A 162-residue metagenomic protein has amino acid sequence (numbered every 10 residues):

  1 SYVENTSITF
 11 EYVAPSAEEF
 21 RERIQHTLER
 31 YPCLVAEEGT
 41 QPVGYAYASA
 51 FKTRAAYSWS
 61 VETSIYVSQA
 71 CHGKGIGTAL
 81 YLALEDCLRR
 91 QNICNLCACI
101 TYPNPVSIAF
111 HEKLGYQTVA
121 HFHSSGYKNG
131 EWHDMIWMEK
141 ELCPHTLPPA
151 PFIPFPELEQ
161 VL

Functional and structural regions predicted by a protein language model:
S1-V13, A17-R21, T146-L162: A short, well-structured alpha-helix characteristic of acyl/acetyltransferase catalytic modules
S1-Y2, C87-Q91: Short alpha-helical functional segments enriched in proximate histidine and acidic residues
Y12-A70, Y81-L82, E141-L142: Acetyl-CoA-dependent GNAT
Y47, C97-I100, E112, Q117-D134 (+1 more regions): Conserved catalytic-core motifs of GNAT/GCN5-like acyltransferases
T63-I65, L96-C99: Conserved hydrophobic beta-strand within the GNAT/NAT acetyltransferase core sheet that lines the active-site cleft
V67, G73-C87, N95, V106-K113: Conserved acetyl-CoA-binding loop-helix of GNAT-fold acetyltransferases
S124-L162: C-terminal "cap" of GNAT-fold acetyltransferases
